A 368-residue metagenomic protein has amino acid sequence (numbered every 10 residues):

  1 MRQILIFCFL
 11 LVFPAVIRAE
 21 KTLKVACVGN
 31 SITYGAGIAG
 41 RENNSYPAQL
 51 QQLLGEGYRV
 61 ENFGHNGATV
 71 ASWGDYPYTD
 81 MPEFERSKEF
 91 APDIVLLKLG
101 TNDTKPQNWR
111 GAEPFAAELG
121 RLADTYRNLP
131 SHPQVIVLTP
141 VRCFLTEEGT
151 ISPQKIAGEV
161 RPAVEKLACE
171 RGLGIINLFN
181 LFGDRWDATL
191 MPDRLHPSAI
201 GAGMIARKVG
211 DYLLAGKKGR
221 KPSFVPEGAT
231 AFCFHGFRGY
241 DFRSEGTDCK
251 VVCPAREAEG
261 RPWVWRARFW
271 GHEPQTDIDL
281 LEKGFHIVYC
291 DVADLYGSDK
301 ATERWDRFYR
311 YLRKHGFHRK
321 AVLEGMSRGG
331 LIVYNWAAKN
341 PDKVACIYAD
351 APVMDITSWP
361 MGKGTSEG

Functional and structural regions predicted by a protein language model:
T22-C27, I32-G120, G158: Conserved SGNH/GDSL esterase-like catalytic core that processes O-acyl groups on lipids and polysaccharides
I38, V141-G219: Catalytic His-Asp segment of secreted/periplasmic serine-dependent ester chemistry enzymes
D75-T79, N335-G368: Hydrolase active-site cap/lid region
K98-N102, T125-E159: Active-site segments of SGNH/GDSL-like serine hydrolases that catalyze O-acetyl group transfer/hydrolysis on lipids
K218-E259, S366: A domain-start/cap signature at the N-terminus of enzymes
Y296-G316, N335: Alpha/beta-hydrolase active-site loop
G316-S327: Alpha/beta-hydrolase fold nucleophile elbow
G325-N335: Glycine-rich nucleophile elbow surrounding the catalytic serine of serine-hydrolase chemistry
